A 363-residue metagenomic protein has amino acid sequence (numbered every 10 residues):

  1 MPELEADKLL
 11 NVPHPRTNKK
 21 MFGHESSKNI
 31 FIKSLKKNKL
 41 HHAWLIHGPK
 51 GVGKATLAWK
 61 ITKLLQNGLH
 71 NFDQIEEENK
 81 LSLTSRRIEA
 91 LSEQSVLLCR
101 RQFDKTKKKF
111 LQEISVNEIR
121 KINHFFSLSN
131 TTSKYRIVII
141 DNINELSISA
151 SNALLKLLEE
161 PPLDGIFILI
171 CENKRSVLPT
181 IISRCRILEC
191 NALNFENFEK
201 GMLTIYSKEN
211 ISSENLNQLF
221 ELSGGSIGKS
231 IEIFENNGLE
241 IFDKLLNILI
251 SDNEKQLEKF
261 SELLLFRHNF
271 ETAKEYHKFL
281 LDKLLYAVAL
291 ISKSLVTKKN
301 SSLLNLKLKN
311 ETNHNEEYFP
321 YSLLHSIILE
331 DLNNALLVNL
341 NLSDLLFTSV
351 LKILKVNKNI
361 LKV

Functional and structural regions predicted by a protein language model:
M1-L64, H70-R87, L163-G165, N173-V363: Charged, glycine-rich active-site and insertion segments that engage polyanionic ligands
I30-L35, E113-I137, E145, K156: Conserved alpha-helical scaffold flanking the Walker A/P-loop in AAA+ ATPase domains
H47, I140, I170: Residues at the beta-strand->loop junction immediately N-terminal to the Walker
E76-K107: AAA+/P-loop NTPase substrate/partner-engagement loops
T106-S115, I187: Flexible beta-alpha connector loops of hexameric P-loop NTPases
S127, N152-L169: Conserved catalytic/switch belt of AAA+ P-loop NTPases
N142-L146, K174: Conserved Walker B
L146-N152: Conserved ATPase-coupling elements of RecA-like P-loop NTPase cores
